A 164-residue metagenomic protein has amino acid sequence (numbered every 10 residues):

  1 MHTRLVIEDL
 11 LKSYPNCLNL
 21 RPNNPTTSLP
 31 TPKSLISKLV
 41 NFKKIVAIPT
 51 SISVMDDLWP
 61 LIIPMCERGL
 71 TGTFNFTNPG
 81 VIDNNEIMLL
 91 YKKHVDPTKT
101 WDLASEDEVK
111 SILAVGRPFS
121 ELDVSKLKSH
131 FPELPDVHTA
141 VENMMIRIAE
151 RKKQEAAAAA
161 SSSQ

Functional and structural regions predicted by a protein language model:
M1-L5, I48-S53, V81: Short-chain dehydrogenase/reductase
H2-V6, L10, K38, I87 (+1 more regions): Hydrophobic alpha-helix immediately C-terminal to the catalytic Tyr-X-X-X-Lys motif of short-chain
L5-E8, K33, N85, E121: Short, surface-exposed alpha-helical segments at coil->helix boundaries
D9-D57: NAD(P)-dependent short-chain dehydrogenase/reductase
K12-C17, V40-K44, E67-T71, K93-P97 (+1 more regions): Short glycine/proline-enriched coil/turn segments at helix->beta-strand junctions
M55-I63, V137-M145: Short, amphipathic alpha-helical "lid/cap" segments that border enzyme active or binding sites
L61-F119, M145, A149-Q164: Mid/C-terminal beta-alpha module of Rossmann-like enzyme folds, strongest in SDR-family dehydrogenases/epimerases
